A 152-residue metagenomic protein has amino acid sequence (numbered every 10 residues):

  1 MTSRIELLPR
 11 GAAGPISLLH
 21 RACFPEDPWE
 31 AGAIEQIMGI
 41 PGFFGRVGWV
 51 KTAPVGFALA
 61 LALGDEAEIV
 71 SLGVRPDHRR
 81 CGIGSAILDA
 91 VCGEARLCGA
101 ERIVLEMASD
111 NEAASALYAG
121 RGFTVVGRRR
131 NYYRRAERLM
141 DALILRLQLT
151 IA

Functional and structural regions predicted by a protein language model:
S3, L7-C81, S85-C98, N131 (+1 more regions): Acetyl-CoA-dependent GNAT
A53-G56, A113, L139: Glycine-rich acetyl-CoA-binding "A-motif" of GNAT/NAT acetyltransferases
I69, I103-M107: Conserved hydrophobic beta-strand within the GNAT/NAT acetyltransferase core sheet that lines the active-site cleft
V74, A108-S109: Short amphipathic helical patch at the helix-1/turn junction of helix-turn-helix
L88, N111-A114, N131-A136: Short glycine/proline-centered loop/turn elements that form peptide/ligand docking sites
E106, A119, T124-I144: Conserved catalytic-core motifs of GNAT/GCN5-like acyltransferases
